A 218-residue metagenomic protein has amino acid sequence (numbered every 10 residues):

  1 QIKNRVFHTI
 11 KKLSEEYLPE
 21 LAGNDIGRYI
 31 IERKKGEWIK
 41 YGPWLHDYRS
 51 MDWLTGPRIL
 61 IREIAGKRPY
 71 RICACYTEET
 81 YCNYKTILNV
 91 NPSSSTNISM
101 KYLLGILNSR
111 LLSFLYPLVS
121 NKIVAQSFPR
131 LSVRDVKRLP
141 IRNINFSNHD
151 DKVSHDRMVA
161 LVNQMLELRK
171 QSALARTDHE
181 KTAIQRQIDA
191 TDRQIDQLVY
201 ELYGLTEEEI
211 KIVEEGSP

Functional and structural regions predicted by a protein language model:
Q1-D150: Polybasic, glycine- and aromatic-enriched phosphate-binding surface used to engage nucleic acids
Q1-I2, E16, L21-I26, R138-P218: Non-catalytic DNA-recognition/assembly elements of restriction-modification systems
